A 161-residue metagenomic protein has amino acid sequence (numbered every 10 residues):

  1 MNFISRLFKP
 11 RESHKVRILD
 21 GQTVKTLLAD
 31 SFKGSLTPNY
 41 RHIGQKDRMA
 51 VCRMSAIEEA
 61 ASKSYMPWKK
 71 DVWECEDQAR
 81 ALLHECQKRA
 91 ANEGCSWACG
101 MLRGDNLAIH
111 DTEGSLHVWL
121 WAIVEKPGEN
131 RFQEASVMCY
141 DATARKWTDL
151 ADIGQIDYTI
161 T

Functional and structural regions predicted by a protein language model:
M1-T161: A structural boundary/capping signal
